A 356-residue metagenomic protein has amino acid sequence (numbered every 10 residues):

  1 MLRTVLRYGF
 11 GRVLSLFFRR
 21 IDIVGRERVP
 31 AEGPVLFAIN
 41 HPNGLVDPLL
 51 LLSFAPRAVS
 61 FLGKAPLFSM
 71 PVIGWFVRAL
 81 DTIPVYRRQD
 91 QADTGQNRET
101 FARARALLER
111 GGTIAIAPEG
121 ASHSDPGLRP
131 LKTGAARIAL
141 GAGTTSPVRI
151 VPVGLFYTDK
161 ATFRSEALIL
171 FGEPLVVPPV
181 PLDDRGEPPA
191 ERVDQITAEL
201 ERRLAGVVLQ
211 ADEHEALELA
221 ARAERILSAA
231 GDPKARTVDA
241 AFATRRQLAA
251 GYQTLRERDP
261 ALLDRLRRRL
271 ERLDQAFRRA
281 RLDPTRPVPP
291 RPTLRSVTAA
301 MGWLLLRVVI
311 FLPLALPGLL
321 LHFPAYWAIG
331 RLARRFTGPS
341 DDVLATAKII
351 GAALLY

Functional and structural regions predicted by a protein language model:
M1-N40, G44-L50, A55-A58, V72-G74 (+8 more regions): Membrane-anchoring hydrophobic helices of lipid-metabolizing enzymes
L2-V5, Q89-P289: Non-catalytic C-terminal accessory region of glycerolipid acyltransferases and related lyso-lipid remodeling enzymes
H41-N43, P66-F68, F156-Y157: Short glycine-enriched loops at secondary-structure junctions
L62-L67, Y86: A short, structured active-site edge motif that brings together acidic residues
S69-P71, A92: N-terminal G-site of the GST-like fold
V309: A domain-level signal for the structural core that forms small-molecule/cofactor-binding pockets and catalytic centers
P313: Divalent metal-dependent catalytic cores for phosphoryl transfer on phosphate-bearing substrates
